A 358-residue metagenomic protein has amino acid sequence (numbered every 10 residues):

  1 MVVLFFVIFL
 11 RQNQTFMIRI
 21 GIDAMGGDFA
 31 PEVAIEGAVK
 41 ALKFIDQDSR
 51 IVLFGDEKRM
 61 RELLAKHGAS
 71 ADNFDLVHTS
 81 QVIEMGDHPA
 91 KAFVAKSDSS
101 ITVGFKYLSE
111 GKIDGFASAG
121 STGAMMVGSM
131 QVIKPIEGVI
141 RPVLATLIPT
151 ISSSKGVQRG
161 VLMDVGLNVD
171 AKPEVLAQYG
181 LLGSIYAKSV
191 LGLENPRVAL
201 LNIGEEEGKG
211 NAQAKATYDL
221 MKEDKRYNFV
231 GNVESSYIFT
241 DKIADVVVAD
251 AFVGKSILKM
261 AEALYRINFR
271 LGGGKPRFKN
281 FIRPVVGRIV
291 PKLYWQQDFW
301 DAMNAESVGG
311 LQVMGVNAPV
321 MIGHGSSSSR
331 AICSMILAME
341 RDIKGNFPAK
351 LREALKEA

Functional and structural regions predicted by a protein language model:
I8-I22, D28-E32, E62, E223-R226 (+1 more regions): N-terminal charge/polar-biased segments
F16-R59: N-terminal phosphate-binding or glycine-rich loops at protein starts, especially the Walker A/P-loop of NTPases
I22-E32, F93, L167-A177, I322-S327: Short, glycine-rich nucleotide/cofactor-binding loops
P31-V33, I45, V52, V169-S235: Glycine-rich phosphate/diphosphate-binding loop of Rossmann-like nucleotide-binding domains
G37-K43, G128-A145, A216-M221, R266-F269: A glycine- and small-aliphatic-rich helix-loop capping segment at beta-alpha/alpha-beta transitions that lines
A69-K112: Phosphate/nucleotide-donor binding subsite
I133-Q158, L162, I243-V247, A251-A358: Glycine-rich phosphate/nucleotide-binding loop
